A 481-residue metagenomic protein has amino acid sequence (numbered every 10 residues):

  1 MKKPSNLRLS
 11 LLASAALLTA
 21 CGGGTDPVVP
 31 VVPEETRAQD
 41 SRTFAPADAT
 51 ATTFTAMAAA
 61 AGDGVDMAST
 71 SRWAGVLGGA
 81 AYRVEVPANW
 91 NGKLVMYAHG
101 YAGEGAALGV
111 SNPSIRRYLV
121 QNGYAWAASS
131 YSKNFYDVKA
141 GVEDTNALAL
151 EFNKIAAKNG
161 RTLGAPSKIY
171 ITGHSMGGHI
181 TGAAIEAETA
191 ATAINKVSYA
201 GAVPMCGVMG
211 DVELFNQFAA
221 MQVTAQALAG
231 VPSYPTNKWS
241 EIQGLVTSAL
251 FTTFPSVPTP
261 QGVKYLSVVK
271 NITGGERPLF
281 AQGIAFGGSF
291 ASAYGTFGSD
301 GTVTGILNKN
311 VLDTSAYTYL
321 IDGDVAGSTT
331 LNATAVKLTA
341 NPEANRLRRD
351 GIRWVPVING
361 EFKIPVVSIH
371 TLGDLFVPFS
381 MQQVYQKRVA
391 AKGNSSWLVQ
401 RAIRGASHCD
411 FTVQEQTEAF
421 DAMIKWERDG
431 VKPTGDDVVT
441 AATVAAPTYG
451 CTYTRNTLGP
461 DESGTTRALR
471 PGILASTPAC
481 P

Functional and structural regions predicted by a protein language model:
L17-A20: C-terminal motif of bacterial Sec signal peptides marking the signal peptidase cleavage site
G22-G105, N112, T440-P481: Catalytic-loop region of hydrolases
V28-A68, M205-V357: Accessory cap/linker subdomain of secreted extracellular hydrolases
N89, L148-S175: Gly/Ser-rich "nucleophile elbow"/oxyanion-hole loop immediately N-terminal to the catalytic nucleophile in hydrolases
G92-K93, Y97-S114, Y118-V120, A127-S129 (+2 more regions): Short substrate-entry loop that stabilizes the transition state in hydrolases
S167-A227: Primarily recognizes the serine-hydrolase "nucleophile elbow" in alpha/beta-hydrolase and SGNH/GDSL folds
I272-T302, I306, K363, R404-P481: Alpha/beta-hydrolase-fold serine-hydrolase catalytic core, especially in secreted/extracellular enzymes
S368-H370: Short beta-strand/loop motif that positions the catalytic acidic residue of the alpha/beta-hydrolase fold
